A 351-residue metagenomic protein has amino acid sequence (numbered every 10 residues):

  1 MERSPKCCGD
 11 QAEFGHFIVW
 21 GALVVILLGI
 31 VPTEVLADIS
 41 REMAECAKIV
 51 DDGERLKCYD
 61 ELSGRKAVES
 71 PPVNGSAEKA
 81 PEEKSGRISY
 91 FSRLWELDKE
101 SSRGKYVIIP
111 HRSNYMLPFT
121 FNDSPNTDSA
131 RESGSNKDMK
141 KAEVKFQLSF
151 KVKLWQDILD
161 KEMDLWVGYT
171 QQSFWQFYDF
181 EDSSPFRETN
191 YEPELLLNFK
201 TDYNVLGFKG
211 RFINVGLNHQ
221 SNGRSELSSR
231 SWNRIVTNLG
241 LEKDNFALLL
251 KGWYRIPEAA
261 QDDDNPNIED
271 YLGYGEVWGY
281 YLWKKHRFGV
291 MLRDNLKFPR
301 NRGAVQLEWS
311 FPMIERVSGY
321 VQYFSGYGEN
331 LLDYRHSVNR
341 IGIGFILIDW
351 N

Functional and structural regions predicted by a protein language model:
M1-R87: Cleavable N-terminal export/targeting peptides
K48-I49, N330-H336: Short, flexible active-site recognition loops that position polar ligands and cofactors
R55, L159, A247, R287-G289 (+1 more regions): Membrane-spanning beta-strand positions in outer-membrane beta-barrel proteins
L56, S63, A67-E194: Outer-membrane beta-barrel initiation region
D123-S133, K140, W155-Y281, L292 (+2 more regions): Outer-membrane pore/translocation modules
E143, Q147-S149, E192-E194, V236 (+3 more regions): Membrane-embedded beta-strand positions in outer-membrane beta-barrel channels/transporters
Y274-N330, D349: Long, repeat-rich segments with strong aromatic
S337-N351: Outer-membrane beta-barrel "beta-signal"
